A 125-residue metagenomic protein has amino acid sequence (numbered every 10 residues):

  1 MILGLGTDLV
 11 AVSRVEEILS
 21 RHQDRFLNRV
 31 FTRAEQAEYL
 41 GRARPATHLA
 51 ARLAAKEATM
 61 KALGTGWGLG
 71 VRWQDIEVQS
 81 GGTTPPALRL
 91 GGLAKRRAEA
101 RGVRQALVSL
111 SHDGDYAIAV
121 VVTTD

Functional and structural regions predicted by a protein language model:
M1-D125: Core catalytic alpha/beta fold that binds nucleotide/phospho-ligands
